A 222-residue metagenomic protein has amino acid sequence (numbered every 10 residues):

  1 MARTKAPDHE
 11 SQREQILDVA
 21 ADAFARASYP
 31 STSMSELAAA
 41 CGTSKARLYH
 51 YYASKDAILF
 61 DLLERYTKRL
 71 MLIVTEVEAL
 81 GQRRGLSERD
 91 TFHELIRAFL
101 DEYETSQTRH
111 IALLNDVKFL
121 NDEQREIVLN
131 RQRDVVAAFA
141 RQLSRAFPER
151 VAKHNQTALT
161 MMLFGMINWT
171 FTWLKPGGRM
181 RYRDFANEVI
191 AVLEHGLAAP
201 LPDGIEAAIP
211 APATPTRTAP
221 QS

Functional and structural regions predicted by a protein language model:
M1-A2, D101, T105, V136-R145 (+2 more regions): C-terminal peripheral helix-coil segments that are non-catalytic and often amphipathic
R13-E14, M34, D56, F60 (+6 more regions): Short, structured helix-loop boundary elements
Q15, V19, A23-A57, D61: Helix-turn-helix
D61, T75-T105, T160-L163: Hydrophobic alpha-helical connector segments
L62, Y66-R69, P202: Alpha-helical bundle regulatory/interaction domains
K68-T75, D122-P148, T157-M161, D184-N187 (+2 more regions): Amphipathic alpha-helical packing segments from all-alpha helical-bundle domains
L100-A140, V151, T172-L174: Short secondary-structure transition hinges
